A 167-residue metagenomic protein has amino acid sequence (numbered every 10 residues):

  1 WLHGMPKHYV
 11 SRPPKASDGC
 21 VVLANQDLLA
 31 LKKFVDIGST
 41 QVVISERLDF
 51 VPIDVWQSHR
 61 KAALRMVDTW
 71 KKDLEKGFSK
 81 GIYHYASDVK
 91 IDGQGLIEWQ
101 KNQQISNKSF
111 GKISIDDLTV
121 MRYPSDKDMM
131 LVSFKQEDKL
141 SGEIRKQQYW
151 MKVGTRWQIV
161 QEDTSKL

Functional and structural regions predicted by a protein language model:
W1-D68: Exported/periplasmic cell-wall-interacting domains
G4-P6, D27, V35, E46-L48 (+5 more regions): A mature extracytoplasmic/lumenal domain signature
D27-L31, M66, W70, I82 (+1 more regions): Stable alpha-helical elements in mature extracytoplasmic
P52, L74, I115-L118: A structural boundary/capping signal
K76-D92: Short, well-ordered alpha-helical segments enriched in acidic and aromatic residues
K101-Y149, D163: Surface-exposed, charged secondary-structure patches
D126-K127, K152-Q158: Short, solvent-exposed coil/turn segments at beta-strand boundaries
V153, Q161-L167: Low-complexity, intrinsically disordered terminal/linker segments enriched in charged and Gly/Pro repeats
